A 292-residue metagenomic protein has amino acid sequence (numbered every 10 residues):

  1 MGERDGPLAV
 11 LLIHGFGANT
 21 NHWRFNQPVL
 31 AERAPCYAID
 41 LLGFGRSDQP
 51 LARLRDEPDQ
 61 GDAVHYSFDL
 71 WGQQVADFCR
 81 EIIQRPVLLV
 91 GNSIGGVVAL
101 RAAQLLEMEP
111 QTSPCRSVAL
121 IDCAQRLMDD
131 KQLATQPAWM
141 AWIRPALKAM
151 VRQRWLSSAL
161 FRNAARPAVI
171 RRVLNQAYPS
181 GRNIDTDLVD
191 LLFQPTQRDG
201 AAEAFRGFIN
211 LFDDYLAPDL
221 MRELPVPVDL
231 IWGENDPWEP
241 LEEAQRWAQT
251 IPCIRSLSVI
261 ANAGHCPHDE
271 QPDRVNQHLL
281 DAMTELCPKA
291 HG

Functional and structural regions predicted by a protein language model:
G2-D56: Conserved HGGG/HGGXW glycine-rich cap/lid loop of the alpha/beta-hydrolase fold
A9, P35, P86-L88, R116-S117 (+2 more regions): Structural signature of beta-strand start/N-cap positions in the alpha/beta core of ABC transporter nucleotide-binding
F25, R101-L105: Active-site signature of alpha/beta-hydrolase-fold catalytic machinery across serine- and Asp/Cys-nucleophile hydrolases
E32, Y37, L41-V90, I94 (+3 more regions): Active-site loop/oxyanion-hole signature of alpha/beta-hydrolase fold enzymes
Q104, T112-S158: Flexible "cap/lid" loop of the alpha/beta hydrolase fold
M150, R154-V226: Conserved alpha/beta-hydrolase catalytic His-Asp/Glu region
E223-A263: Conserved loop-alpha-helix segment in the C-terminal half of the alpha/beta-hydrolase fold that carries the catalytic
C253-G292: Catalytic active-site module of serine/aspartate enzymes centered on a nucleophile-bearing elbow/loop
